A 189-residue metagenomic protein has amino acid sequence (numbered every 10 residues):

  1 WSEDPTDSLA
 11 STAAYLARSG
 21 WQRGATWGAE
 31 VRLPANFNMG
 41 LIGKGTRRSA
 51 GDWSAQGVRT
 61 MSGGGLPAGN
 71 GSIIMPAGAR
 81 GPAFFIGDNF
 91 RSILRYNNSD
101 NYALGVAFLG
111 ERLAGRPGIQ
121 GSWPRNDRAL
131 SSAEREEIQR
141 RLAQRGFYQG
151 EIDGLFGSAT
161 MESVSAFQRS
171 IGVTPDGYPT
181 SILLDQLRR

Functional and structural regions predicted by a protein language model:
W1-S11, S163, L184, R188: A contiguous, well-structured "functional interface" segment within a domain
S2-R140, Q144-F147: Extracytoplasmic and endomembrane cell-envelope/extracellular-matrix remodeling and assembly machinery
A14, R112, R169-S170, R189: Residues within well-ordered alpha-helical secondary structure of globular protein domains
L130-R135, A143-L187: Short acidic, glycine/serine/threonine-rich helix-capping segments at coil-helix boundaries
